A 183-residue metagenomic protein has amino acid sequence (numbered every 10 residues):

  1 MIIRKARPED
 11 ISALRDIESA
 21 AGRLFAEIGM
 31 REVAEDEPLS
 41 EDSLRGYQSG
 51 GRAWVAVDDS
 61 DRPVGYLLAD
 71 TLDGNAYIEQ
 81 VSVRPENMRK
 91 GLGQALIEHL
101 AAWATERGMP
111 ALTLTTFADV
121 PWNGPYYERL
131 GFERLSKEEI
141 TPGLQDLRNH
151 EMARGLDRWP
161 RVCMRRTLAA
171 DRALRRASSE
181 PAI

Functional and structural regions predicted by a protein language model:
M1-I3: Extreme N-terminal starter segment of soluble prokaryotic enzymes
P8-I11, R15-P85, I97-H99, W103 (+6 more regions): Acetyl-CoA-dependent GNAT
V33, E37, N123, D146-L147: Short Asp/Glu-rich motifs
R62, R84-E98, R107, A118-G124 (+1 more regions): Conserved glycine-rich acetyl-CoA-binding loop
A104-T116: Conserved GNAT acetyl-CoA-binding A-motif
L114-N123, I140-Q145: Conserved beta-strand-loop-alpha-helix junction that forms the acyl-donor binding cleft
T115, R129, K137, D146-I183: Terminal substrate-recognition subdomain of acyl/acetyltransferases
